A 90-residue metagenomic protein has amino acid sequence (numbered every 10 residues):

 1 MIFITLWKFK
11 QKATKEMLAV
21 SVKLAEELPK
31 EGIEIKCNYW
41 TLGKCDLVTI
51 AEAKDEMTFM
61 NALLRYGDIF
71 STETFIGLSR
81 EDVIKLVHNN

Functional and structural regions predicted by a protein language model:
M1-K30, E34-K36, T41-C45, M57 (+1 more regions): Short S/T/G/P-rich N-terminal loop/turn motif that feeds into the first structured element of a domain
E52-I84: An amphipathic, aromatic/His-enriched active-site/gating alpha helix that lines ligand/cofactor pockets
